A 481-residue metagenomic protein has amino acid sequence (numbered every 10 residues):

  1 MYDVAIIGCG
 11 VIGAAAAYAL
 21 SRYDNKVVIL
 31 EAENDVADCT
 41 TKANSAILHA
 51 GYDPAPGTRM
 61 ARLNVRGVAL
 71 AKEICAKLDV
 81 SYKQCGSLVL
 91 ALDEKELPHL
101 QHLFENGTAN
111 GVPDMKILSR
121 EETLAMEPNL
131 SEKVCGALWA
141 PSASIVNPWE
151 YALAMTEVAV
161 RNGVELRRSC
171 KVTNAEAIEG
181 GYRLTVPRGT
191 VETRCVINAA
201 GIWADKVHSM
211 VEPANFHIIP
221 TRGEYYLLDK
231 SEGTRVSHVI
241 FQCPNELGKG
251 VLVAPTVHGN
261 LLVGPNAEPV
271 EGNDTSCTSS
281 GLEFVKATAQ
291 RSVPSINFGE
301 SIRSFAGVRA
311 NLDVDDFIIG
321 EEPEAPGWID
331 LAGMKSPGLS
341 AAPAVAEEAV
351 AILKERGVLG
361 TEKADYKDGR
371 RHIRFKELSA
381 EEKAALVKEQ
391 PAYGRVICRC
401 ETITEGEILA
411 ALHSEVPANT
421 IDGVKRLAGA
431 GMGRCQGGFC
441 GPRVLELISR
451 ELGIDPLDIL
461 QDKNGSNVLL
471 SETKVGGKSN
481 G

Functional and structural regions predicted by a protein language model:
Y2-V28: N-terminal Rossmann-like FAD-binding beta1-loop-alpha1 element of flavoenzymes
A15, A175-G180, L184-G264, E268-T278 (+3 more regions): Flavin-dependent oxidoreductases
R22-K42: Glycine-rich FAD pyrophosphate-binding loop
A46-M126, C135, G250-V251: Dinucleotide-binding Rossmann-like beta1-alpha1 core, especially the glycine-rich loop that anchors the ADP
A55, R62-V65, L90-H99, L138-E157 (+3 more regions): Short beta-strand to alpha-helix junction loop
L138-C195: Helical element adjacent to the flavin cofactor pocket in flavoenzyme catalytic cores
G248, V257-H258, N273-V396, I403-V416 (+1 more regions): C-terminal catalytic lobe of FAD-dependent flavoproteins
T404-E415, G438-P456: Iron-sulfur (Fe-S) cluster-binding segments and ferredoxin-like electron-carrier domains, especially [2Fe-2S]
